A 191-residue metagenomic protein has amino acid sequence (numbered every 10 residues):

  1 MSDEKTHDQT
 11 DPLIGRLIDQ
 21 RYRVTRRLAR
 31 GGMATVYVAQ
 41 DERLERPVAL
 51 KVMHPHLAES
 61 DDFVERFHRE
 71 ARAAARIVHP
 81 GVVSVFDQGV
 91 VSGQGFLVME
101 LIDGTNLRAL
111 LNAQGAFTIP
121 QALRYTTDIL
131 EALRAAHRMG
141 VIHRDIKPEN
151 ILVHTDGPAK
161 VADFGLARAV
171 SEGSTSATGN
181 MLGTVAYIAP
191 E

Functional and structural regions predicted by a protein language model:
V24-G31, V36: Protein kinase glycine-rich loop
Q40-P47: Conserved N-lobe loop of protein kinases adjacent to the ATP-binding glycine-rich P-loop
H54-R76: AlphaC helix of the eukaryotic protein kinase fold
Q88: Activation-segment/catalytic-loop signature of the eukaryotic protein kinase fold
S92-N106, L110: Conserved short submotifs of the Hanks-type protein kinase catalytic core that shape the nucleotide-binding pocket
Y125-T126: Activation segment signature within eukaryotic-like protein kinase domains
I129-V141: Protein kinase catalytic-loop region centered on the HRD/HxD motif
